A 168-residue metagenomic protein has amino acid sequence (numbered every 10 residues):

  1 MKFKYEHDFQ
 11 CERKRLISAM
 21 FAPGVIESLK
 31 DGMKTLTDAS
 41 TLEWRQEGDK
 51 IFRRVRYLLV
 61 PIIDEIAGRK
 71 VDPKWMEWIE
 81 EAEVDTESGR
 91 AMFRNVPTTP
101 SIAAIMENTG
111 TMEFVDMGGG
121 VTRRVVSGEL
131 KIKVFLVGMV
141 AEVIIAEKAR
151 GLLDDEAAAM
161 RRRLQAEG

Functional and structural regions predicted by a protein language model:
M1, K74-M76, M106: Residue-level preference for beta-strand/loop junctions
M1-I66: Hydrophobic ligand-binding cavity/cleft-lining segments
L36-A39, G48, M112-F114, E142-A146: Juxtamembrane/interface motifs at transmembrane-helix termini
T41-E43, G110-T111, G151: Soluble, non-transmembrane catalytic domains of enzymes that act on hydrophobic metabolites at membranes
R54, W78, E83, M92-V143: Beta-strand/loop substructures that line and gate deep hydrophobic ligand-binding cavities in soluble
V60-T86: Helix-adjacent hinge/juxtasegments
V84-T86, M139-G168: A conserved amphipathic terminal alpha-helix motif
